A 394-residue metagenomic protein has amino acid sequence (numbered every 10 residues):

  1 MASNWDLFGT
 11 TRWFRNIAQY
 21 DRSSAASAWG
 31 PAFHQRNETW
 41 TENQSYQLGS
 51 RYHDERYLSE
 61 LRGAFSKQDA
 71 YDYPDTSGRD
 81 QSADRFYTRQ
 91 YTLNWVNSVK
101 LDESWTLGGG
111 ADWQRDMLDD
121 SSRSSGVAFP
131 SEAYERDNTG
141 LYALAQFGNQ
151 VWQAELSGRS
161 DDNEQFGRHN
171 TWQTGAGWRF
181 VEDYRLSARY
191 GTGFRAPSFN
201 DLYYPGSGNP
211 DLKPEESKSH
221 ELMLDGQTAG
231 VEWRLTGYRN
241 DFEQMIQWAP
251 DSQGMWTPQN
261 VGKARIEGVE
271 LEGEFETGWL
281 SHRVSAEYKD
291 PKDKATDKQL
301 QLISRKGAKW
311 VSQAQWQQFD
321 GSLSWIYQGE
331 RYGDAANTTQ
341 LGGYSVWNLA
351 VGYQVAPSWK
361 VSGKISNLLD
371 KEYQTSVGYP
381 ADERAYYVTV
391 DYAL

Functional and structural regions predicted by a protein language model:
S3-L7, Q44, E55-L61, E103-L107 (+10 more regions): Outer-envelope beta-barrel architecture signal
N4-E55, S59, G63-Q90: Flexible loop and strand-edge segments within Gram-negative outer membrane beta-barrel domains
G9-T11, L61-G63, L107-A111, L156 (+10 more regions): Membrane-embedded beta-strand positions of outer-membrane beta-barrel proteins
W13-I17, D54-R56, F65-D69, W113-D119 (+13 more regions): Transmembrane beta-strands of outer-membrane beta-barrel pores
S27-A28, A32-G49, Y134-R136, Q165 (+6 more regions): Outer-membrane beta-barrel signature, preferentially recognizing the C-terminal barrel domain of Gram-negative
E38-S45, F65-E155, D162, A336-T338: Outer-membrane beta-barrel transmembrane domain signature of Gram-negative proteins, especially the mid-to-C-terminal
E103-L107, G148-A154, R239-D241, Q259-A336 (+3 more regions): Gram-negative outer-membrane beta-barrel transporters
M223-D225, E274, D382-L394: Outer-membrane beta-barrel "beta-signal"
